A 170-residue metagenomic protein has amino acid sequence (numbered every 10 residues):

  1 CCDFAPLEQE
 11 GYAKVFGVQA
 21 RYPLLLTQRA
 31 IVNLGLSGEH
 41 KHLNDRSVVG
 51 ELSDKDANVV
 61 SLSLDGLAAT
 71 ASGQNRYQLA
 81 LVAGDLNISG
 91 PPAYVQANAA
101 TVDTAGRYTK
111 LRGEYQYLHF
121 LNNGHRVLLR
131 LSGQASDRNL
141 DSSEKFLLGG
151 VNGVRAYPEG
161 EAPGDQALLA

Functional and structural regions predicted by a protein language model:
C1-G73: Gram-negative/organellar outer-membrane beta-barrel architecture
N44-A170: C-terminal outer-membrane beta-barrel translocator/porin domains of Gram-negative envelope proteins and their
